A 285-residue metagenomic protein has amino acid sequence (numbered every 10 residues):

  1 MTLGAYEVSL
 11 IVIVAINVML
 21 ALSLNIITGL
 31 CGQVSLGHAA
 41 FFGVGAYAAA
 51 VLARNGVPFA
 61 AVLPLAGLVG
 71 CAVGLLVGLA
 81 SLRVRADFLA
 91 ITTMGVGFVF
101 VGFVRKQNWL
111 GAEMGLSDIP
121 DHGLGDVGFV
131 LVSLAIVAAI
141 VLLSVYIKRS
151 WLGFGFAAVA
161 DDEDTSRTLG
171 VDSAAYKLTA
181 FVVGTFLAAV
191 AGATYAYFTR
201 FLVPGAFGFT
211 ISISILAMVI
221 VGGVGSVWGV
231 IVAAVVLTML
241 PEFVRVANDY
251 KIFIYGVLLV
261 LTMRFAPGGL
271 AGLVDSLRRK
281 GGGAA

Functional and structural regions predicted by a protein language model:
M1-A285: Transmembrane alpha-helices and adjacent helix-loop boundaries
